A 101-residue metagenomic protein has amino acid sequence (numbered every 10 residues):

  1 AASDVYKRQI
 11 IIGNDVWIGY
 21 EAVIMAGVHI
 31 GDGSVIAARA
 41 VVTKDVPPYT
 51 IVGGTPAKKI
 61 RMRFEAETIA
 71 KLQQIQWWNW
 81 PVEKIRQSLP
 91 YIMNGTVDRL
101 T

Functional and structural regions predicted by a protein language model:
A1-Y6: Short, small-residue-biased leader/transition segments that mark boundaries at the very start of proteins
R8, G13-N14, G19-Y20, M25-A26 (+5 more regions): Left-handed beta-helix
W17, W77-W80: Signature tryptophan residues that serve as conserved aromatic anchors
P56-K59: Conserved switch/coupling elements of ABC/ABC-like ATPase nucleotide-binding domains
M62-R63: Conserved catalytic-core motifs of eukaryotic protein kinase domains, centered on the activation segment
K84-T101: ABC ATPase nucleotide-binding domains
